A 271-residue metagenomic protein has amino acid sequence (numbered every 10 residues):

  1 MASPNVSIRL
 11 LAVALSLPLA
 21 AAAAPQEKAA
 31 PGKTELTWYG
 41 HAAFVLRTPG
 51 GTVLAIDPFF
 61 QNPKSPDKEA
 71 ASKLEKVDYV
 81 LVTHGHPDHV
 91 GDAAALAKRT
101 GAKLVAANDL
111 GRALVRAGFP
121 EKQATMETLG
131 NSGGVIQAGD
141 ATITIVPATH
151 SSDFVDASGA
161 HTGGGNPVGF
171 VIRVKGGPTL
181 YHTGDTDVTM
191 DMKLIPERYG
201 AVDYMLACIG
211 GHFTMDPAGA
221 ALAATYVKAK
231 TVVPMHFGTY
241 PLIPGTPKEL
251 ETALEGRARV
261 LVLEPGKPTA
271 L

Functional and structural regions predicted by a protein language model:
A2, L11, L17-V53, F60-Q61 (+3 more regions): Zn-dependent metallo-beta-lactamase
A29-T34, T48-L54, V135-T144, R173-L180 (+1 more regions): Beta-strand-turn-beta hairpins that frame and shape the catalytic cleft of phosphate-ester-processing enzymes
Y39, V45-P87, G91-K98, R112 (+3 more regions): Pre-active-site segment of Zn-dependent metallo-hydrolases
H41-A43, G133, G165-G169: Short hydrophobic/aromatic beta-strand or adjacent loop that forms the aromatic wall/cage of a ligand/substrate-binding
A55-P58, V77-G85, V105-N108, L180-G184 (+3 more regions): Active-site neighborhood of phospho(di)ester-bond hydrolases with catalytic His/Asp-centered motifs
N62-P63, P87-G91, A106, G111-L114 (+6 more regions): Active-site environment of divalent metal-dependent phosphoester hydrolases
L104, V115-Q137, A221, T225-L271: Binuclear metal-ion centers of metallo-dependent hydrolases, dominated by the metallo-beta-lactamase
F154-Y226: Active-site-proximal loop/helix segments of hydrolase catalytic cores
